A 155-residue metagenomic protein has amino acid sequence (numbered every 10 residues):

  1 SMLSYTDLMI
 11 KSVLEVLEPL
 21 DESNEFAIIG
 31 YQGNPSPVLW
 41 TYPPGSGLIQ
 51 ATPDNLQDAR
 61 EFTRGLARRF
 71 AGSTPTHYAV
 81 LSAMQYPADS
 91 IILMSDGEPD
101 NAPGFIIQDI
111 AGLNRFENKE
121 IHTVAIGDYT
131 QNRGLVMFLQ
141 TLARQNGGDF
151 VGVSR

Functional and structural regions predicted by a protein language model:
S1-I28, S46-N55, A67-R68: …and closely analogous acidic/polar surface helices at protein-protein or active-site interfaces in A-domain-like
T6, I10-L17, L56, R60-T63 (+4 more regions): Extracytoplasmic/secreted envelope proteins and their assembly/folding machinery, especially bacterial periplasmic
K11, D21-S23, Y86, F116-I121: Extracytoplasmic
E25-A27, S90, E120, D149: Proline-centered loop/turn at the N-terminus of a beta-strand
I28-G30, L93, T123-A125: Structural beta-sheet core signal
G30-V38: Acidic helix-start/capping segments at beta-turn-to-alpha-helix junctions
S36, S46-I92, P99-N101, A125-G134: Von Willebrand factor
G97-N146, V151-S154: VWA/integrin I-like adhesion module and closely mimicked acidic/polar interface patches used
